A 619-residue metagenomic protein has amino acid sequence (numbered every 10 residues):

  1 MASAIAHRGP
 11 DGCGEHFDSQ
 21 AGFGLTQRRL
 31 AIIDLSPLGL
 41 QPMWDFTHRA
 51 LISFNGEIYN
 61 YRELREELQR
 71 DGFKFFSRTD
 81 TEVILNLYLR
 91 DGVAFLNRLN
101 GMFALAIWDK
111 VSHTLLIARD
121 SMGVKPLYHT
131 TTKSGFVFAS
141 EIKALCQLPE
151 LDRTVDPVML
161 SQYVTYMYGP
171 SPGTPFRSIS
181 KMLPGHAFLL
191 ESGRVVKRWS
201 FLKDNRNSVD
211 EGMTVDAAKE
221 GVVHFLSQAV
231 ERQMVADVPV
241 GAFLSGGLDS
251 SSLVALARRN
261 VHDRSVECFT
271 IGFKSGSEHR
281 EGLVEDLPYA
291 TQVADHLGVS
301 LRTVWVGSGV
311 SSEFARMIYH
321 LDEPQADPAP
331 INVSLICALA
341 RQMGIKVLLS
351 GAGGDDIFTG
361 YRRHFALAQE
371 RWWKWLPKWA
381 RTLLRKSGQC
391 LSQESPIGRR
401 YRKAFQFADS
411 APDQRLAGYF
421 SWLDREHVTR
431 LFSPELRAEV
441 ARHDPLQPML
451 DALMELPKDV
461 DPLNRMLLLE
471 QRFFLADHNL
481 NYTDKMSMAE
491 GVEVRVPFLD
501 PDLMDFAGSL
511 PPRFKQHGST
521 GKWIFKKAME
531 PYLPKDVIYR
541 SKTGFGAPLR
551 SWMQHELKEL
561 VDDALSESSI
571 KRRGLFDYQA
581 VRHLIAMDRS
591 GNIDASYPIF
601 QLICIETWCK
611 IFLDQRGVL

Functional and structural regions predicted by a protein language model:
M1-A315, Y319-L321, V333, C337 (+5 more regions): Cysteine-centered catalytic environments shared across enzyme families
S3, S19, F23, A94 (+8 more regions): Adenosyl-5′-phosphate
G12, P126, S250, G354 (+2 more regions): Short hydrophobic/aromatic residue motifs in ordered secondary structure
S121, L335-S395, N479-L503: Active-site adenylate/phosphate-handling loop in enzymes that bind or generate adenylated species
A217, G221, F225, L248 (+17 more regions): Generic recognition of stable, solvent-exposed alpha-helical segments in well-folded globular domains
L244-G246, G353, G544-G546: A glycine-rich phosphate-binding loop feature that marks nucleotide/adenosyl-phosphate handling sites
E281, P324-D327, W375: Alpha-helix capping and helix-loop boundary segments enriched in small/acidic/polar residues
R316-H320, Q342, R363-F365, W552-Q554: Short low-complexity, flexible loop/linker segments enriched in glycine and/or proline with clustered acidic
